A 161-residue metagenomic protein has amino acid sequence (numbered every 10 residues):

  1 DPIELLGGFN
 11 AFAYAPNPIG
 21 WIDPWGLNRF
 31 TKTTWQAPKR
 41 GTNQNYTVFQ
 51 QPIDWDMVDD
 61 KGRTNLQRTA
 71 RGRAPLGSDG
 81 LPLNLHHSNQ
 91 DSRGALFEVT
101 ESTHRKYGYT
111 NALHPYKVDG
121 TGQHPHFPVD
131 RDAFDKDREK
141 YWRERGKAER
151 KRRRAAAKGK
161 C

Functional and structural regions predicted by a protein language model:
D1-R29, C161: Short turn/helix-capping motifs enriched in Asx and small/polar residues
N28-C161: Catalytic toxin/effector domains delivered as secreted proteins or via bacterial secretion systems
